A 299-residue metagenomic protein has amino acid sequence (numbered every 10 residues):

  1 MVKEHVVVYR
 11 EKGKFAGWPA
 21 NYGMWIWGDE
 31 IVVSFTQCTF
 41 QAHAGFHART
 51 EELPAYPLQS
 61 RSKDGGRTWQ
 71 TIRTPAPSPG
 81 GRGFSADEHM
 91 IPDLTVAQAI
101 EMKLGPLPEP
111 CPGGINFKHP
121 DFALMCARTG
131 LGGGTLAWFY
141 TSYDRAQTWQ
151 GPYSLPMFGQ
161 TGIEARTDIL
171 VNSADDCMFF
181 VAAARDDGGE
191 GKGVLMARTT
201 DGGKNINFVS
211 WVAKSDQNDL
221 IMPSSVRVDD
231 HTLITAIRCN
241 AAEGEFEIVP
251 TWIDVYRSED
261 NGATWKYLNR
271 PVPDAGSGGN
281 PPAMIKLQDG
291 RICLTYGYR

Functional and structural regions predicted by a protein language model:
M1-R299: Asp-box/BNR beta-propeller blade signature and adjacent active/binding-site loops in extracellular glycan-interacting
